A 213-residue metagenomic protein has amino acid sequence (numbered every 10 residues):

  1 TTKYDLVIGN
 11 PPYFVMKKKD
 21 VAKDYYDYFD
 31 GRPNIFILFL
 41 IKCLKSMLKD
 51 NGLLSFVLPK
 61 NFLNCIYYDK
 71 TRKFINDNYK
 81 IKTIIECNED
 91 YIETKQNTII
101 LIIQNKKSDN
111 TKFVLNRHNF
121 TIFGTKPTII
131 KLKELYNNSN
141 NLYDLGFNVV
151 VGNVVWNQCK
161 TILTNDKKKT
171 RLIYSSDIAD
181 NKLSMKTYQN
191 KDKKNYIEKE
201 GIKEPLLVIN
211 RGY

Functional and structural regions predicted by a protein language model:
T1-N153, N157: Signature of N6-adenine DNA methyltransferases within the class I
E134-Y213: Polybasic, glycine- and aromatic-enriched phosphate-binding surface used to engage nucleic acids
